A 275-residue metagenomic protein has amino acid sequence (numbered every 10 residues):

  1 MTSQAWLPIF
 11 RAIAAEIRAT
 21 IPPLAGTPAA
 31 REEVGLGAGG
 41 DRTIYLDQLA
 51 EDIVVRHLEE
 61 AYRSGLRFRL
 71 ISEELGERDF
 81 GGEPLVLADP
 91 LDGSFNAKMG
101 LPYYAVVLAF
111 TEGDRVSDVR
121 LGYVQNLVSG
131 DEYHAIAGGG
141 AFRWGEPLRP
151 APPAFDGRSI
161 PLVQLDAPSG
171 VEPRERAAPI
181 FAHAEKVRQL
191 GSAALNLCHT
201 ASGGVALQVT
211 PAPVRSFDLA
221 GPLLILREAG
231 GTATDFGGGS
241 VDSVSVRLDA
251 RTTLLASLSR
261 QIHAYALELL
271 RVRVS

Functional and structural regions predicted by a protein language model:
M1-L91: N-terminal subdomain of lithium-sensitive/metallo-dependent phosphomonoesterases centered on the IMPase/IPPase/PAP
F10, A14-I17, I21-L24, P28 (+3 more regions): An extended, acidic
D41-L49, K98-G100, G191, S216 (+1 more regions): Short, conserved micro-motifs enriched in small and acidic residues
D47, E73, D89-D92, N126 (+3 more regions): Acidic active-site catalytic centers that drive phospho-/nucleotidyl reactions and related ester hydrolyses
D47, S94, A135, T200 (+1 more regions): Residue-level signal for inorganic ion chemistry
V54, L58, V106, F110 (+1 more regions): Buried hydrophobic packing segments
G82-G138: DPxDG-like acidic metal-binding loop motif
